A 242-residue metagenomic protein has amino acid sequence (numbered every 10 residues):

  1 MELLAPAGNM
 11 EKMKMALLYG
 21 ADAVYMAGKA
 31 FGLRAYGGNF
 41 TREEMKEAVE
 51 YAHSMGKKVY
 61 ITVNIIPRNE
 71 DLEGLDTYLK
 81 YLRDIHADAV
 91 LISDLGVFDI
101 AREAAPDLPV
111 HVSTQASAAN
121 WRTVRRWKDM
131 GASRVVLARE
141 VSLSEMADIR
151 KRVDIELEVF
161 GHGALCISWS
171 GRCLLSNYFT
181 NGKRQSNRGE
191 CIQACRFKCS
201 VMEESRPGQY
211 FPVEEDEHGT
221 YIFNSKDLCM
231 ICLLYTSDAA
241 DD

Functional and structural regions predicted by a protein language model:
E2-A23: N-terminal basic/disordered segments at the start of proteins
L3-P6, V24-M26, V59-V63, V90-I92 (+3 more regions): Hydrophobic faces of well-ordered beta-strands that scaffold small-molecule active sites in alpha/beta enzyme cores
A7-E11, A30, V63-N69, L95-V97 (+3 more regions): Active-site-proximal loop/turn and secondary-structure-junction residues that shape catalytic pockets, frequently
Y25-E44, V63-E70: Glycine-rich, proline-tolerant flexible connector loops at the mouths of alpha/beta enzymes
Y36-K46, L95-A104, E140-V153: Active-site-adjacent beta->alpha loops and helix N-cap segments on the catalytic face of soluble alpha/beta enzymes
K57, T62-I85, A89-R126: N-terminal active-site wall of soluble small-molecule enzyme domains
P109-L234: Catalytic alpha/beta core domains of metabolic enzymes, predominantly
Y235-D242: Conserved small/polar residues in nucleotide/adenosyl-binding loops
